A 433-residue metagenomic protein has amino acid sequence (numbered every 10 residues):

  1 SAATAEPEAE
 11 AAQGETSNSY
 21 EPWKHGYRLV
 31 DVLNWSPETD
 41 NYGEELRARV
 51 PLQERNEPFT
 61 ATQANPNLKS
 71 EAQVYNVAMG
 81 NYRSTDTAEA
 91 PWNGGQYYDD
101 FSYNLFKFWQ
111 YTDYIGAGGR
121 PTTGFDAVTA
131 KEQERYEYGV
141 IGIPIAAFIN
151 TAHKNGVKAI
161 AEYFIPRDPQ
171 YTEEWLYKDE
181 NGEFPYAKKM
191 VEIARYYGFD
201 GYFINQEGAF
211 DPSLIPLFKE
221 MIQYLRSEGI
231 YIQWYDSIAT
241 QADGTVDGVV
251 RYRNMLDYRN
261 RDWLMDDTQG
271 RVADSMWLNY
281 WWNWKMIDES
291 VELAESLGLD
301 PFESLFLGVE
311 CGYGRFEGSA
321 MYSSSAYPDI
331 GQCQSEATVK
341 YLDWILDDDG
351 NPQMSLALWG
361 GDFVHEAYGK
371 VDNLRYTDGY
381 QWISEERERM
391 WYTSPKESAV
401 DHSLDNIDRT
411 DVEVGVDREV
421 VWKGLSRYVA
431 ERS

Functional and structural regions predicted by a protein language model:
T4-W109, I230-Y231: N-terminal module-boundary/linker segments of secreted carbohydrate-active enzymes
A5-E8, L46, D211, D247 (+4 more regions): Polar low-complexity intrinsically disordered regions enriched in Ser/Thr and small residues
E6-Q13, R135, K154, K188 (+1 more regions): Surface-exposed charge patches in extracellular/virion surface proteins
N65-E289: Chitinase-like catalytic core of GlcNAc-active glycosidases
W234, Q269-S433: Substrate-binding and catalytic surfaces of secreted/luminal carbohydrate-active proteins
